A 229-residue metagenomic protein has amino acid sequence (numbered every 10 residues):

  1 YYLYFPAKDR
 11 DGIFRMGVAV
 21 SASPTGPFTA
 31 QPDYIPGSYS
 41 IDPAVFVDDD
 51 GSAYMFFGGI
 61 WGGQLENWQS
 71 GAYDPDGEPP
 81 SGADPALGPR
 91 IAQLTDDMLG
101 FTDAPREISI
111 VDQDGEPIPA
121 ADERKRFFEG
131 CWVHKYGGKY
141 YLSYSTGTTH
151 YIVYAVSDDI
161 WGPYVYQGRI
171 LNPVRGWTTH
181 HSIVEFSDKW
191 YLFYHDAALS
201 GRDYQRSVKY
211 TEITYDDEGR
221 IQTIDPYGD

Functional and structural regions predicted by a protein language model:
Y1-D229: Carbohydrate-active catalytic/glycan-binding domains of CAZyme proteins, especially the secreted or lumenal ectodomains
